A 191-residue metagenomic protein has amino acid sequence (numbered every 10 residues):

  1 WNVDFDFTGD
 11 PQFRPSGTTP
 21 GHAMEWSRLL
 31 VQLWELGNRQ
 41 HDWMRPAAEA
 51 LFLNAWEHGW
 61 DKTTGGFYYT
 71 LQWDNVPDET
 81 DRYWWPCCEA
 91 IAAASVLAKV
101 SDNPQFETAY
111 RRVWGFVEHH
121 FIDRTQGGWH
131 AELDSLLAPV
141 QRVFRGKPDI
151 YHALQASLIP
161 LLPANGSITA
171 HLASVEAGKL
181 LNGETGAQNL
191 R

Functional and structural regions predicted by a protein language model:
W1-R191: Glycan-recognition and catalytic cores of secretory/periplasmic carbohydrate-active enzymes
